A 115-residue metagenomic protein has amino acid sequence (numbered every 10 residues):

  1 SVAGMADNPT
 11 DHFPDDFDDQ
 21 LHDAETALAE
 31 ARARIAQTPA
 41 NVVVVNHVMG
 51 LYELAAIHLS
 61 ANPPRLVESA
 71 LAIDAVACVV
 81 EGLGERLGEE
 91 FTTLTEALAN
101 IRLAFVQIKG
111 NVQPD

Functional and structural regions predicted by a protein language model:
S1-M5: Short, Lys/Arg-enriched N-terminal segments with co-localized hydrophobic residues within the first ~10-30 amino acids
A6-D74, T93-D115: N-terminal intrinsically disordered, cationic/polar leader segments that include organellar targeting peptides
A61-P64, C78, G82, R86: Amphipathic alpha-helical hairpins
